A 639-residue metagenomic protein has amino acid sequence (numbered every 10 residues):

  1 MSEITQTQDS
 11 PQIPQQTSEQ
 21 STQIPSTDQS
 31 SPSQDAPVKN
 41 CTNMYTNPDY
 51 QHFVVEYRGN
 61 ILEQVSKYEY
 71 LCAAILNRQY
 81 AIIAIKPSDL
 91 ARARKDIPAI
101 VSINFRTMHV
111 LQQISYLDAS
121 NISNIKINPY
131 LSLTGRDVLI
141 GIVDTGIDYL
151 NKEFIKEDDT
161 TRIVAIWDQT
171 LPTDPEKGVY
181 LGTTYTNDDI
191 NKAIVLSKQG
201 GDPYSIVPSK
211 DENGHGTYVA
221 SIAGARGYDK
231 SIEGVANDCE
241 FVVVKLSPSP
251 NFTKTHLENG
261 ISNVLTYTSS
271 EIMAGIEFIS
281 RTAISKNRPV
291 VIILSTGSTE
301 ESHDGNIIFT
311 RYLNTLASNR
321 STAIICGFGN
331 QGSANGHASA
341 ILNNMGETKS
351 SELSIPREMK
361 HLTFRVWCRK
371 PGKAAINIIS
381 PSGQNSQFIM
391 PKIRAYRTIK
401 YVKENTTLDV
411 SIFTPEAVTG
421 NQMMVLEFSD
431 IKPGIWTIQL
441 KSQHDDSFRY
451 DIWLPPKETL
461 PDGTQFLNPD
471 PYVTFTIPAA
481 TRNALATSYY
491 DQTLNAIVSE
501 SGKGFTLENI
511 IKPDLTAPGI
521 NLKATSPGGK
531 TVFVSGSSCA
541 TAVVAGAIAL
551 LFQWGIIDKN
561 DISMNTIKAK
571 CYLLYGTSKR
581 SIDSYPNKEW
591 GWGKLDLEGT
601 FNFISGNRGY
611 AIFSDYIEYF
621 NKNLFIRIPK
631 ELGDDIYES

Functional and structural regions predicted by a protein language model:
S2-Q6, P25-S31, D35-P37, C41-D49 (+6 more regions): Autoinhibitory propeptides
P14, K39-N43, P289-V291, T296 (+1 more regions): C-terminal subdomain of the subtilisin-like protease fold in secreted/lumenal serine endopeptidases
F105-R106, A274-D304, G327, K441-Q443: Short acidic, glycine-rich surface-loop motifs adjacent to enzyme active sites
N128-T268, K360, P371-G372, T481-N483 (+3 more regions): Subtilisin-like serine protease catalytic core
W167, G178-D189, N319, A334-Q422 (+2 more regions): Extracellular S/T/G-rich loop segment that most often corresponds to the catalytic His/Ser-adjacent loop
A220-A223, D229, V242-P250, S280-V290 (+3 more regions): Hydrolase catalytic cores
R281, S318-N319, I324, Q331-K370 (+1 more regions): Secreted peptidase-domain scaffold signal
F428-H444: Noncatalytic modules at the cell exterior or secretory-pathway interfaces, chiefly beta-strand-rich lectin/adhesion
